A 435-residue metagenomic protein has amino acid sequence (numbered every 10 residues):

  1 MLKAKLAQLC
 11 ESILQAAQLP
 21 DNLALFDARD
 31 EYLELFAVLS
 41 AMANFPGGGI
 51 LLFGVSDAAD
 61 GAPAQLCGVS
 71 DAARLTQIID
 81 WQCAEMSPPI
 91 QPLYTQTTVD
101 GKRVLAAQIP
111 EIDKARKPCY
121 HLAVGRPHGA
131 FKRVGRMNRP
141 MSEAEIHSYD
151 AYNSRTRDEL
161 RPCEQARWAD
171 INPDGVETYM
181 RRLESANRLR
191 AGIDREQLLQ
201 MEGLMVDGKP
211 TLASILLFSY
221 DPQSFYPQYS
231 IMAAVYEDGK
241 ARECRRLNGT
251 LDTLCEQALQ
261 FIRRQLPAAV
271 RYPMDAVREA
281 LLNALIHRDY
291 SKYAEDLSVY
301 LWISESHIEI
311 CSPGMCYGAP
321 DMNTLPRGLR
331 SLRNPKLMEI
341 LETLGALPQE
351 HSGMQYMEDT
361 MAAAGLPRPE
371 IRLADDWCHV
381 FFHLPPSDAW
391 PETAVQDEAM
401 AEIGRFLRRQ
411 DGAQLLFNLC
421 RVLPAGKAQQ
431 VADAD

Functional and structural regions predicted by a protein language model:
M1-L105, D113-A115, D275: Polybasic/polar functional segments that serve as interface/processing modules
S12, Q257, F261-Q265, A284 (+5 more regions): Generic, well-ordered alpha-helical scaffold segments in large soluble proteins
F26-P46, D194-M201, E279-R288, T360-A364: Phosphate-interacting basic helix/loop segments used at nucleotide- and nucleic-acid interfaces
P89-W168, Y293-L297, P348-H351, Q355 (+3 more regions): Intrinsically disordered, low-complexity regulatory tails
A130-E295, Y300-I308, G314-R330, L344 (+2 more regions): Active-site helix-to-loop segments that bind/position phosphate- or nucleotide-bearing substrates and donors across
L216, L419-C420, A428-D433: A short acidic, leucine-rich amphipathic alpha-helix
S306-G345, D388-F406: Glycine-rich/acidic phosphate-handling loop/turn and adjacent ATP-lid/helix of nucleotide-binding kinase/ATPase domains
E398-G426: Short amphipathic alpha-helical interface segments
